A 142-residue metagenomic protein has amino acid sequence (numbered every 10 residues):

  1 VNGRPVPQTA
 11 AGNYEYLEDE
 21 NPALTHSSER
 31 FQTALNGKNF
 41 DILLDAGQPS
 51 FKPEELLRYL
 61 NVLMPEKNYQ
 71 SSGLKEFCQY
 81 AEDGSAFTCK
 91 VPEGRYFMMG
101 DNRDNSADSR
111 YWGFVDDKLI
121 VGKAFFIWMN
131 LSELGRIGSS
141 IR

Functional and structural regions predicted by a protein language model:
V1-R142: Soluble "head" domains of membrane/secretory-pathway proteins
